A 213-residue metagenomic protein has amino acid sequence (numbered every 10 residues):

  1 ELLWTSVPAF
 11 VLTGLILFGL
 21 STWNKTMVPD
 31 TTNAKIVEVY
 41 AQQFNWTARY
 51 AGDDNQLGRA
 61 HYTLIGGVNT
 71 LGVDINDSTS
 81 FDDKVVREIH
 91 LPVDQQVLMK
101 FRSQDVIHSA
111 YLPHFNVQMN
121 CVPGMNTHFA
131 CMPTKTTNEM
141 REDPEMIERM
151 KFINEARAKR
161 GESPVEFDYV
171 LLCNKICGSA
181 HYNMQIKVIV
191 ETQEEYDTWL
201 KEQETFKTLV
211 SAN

Functional and structural regions predicted by a protein language model:
E1-N213: Non-transmembrane, membrane-proximal soluble domains of secreted or membrane proteins
